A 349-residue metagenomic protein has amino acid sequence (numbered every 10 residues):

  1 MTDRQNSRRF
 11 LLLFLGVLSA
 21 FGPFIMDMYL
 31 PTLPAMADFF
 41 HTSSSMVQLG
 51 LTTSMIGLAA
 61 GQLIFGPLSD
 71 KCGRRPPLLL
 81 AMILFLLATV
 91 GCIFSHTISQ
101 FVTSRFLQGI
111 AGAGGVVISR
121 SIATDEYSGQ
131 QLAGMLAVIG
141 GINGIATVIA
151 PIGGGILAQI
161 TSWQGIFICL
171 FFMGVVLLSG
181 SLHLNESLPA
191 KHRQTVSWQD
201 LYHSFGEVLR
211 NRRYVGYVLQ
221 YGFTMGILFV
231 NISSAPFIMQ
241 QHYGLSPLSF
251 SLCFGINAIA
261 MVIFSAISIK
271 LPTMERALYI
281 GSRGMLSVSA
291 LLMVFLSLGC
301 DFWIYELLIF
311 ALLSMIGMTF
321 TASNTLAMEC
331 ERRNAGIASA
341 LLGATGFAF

Functional and structural regions predicted by a protein language model:
T2-R4, E186-Y217: Juxtamembrane intracellular "pre-TM" segments in multi-pass secondary transporters
H41, G73, F94-Q100, A111 (+1 more regions): Helix-breaking motifs and short loop linkers at transmembrane-helix boundaries and internal kinks in secondary membrane
A60-S99: Conserved MFS/SLC helix-loop-helix module at the cytosolic interface between two early adjacent transmembrane helices
L84, A88-G91, S99-L107, W303-I309: Paired small-residue
Q100, A137-L182, L252: Helix-loop-helix hairpin linking two adjacent transmembrane segments in secondary transporters
S104-I145: Cytoplasmic helix-loop-helix junction between adjacent transmembrane helices in 12-TM secondary transporters
L278-A322: C-terminal transmembrane helical hairpin of 12-TM major facilitator-type secondary transporters
L326-F349: A late C-terminal transmembrane helix in Major Facilitator Superfamily
